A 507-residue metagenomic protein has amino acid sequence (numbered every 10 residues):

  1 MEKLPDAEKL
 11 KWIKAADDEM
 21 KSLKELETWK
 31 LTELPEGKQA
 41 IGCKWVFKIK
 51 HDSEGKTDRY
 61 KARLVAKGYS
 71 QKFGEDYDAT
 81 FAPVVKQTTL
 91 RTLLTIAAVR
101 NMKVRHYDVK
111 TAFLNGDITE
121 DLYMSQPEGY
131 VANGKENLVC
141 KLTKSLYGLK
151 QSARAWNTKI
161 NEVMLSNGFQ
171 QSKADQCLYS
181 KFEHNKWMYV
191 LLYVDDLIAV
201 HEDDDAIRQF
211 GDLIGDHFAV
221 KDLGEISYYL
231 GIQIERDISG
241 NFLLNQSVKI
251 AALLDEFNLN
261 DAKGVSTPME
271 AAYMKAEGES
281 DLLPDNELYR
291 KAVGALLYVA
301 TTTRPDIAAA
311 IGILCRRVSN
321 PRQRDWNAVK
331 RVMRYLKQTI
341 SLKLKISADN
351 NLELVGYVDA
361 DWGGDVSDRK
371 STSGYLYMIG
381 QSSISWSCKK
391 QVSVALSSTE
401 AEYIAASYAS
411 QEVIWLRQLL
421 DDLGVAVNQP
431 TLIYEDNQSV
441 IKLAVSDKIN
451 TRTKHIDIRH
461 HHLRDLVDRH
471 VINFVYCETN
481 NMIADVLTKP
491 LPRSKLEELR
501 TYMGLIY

Functional and structural regions predicted by a protein language model:
M1-Y507: Long, low-complexity, charge-biased intrinsically disordered regions
